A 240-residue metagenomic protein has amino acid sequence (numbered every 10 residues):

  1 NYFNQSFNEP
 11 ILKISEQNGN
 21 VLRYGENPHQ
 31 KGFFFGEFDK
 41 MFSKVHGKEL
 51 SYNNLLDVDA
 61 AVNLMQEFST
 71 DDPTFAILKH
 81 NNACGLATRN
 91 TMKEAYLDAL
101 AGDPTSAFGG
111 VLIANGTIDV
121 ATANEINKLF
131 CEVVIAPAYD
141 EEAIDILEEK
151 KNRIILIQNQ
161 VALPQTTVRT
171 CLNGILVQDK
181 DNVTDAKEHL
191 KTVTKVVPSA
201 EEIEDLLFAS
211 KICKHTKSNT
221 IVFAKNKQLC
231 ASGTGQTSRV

Functional and structural regions predicted by a protein language model:
N1-K180, E202-T220: Active-site loops and adjacent core secondary-structure elements that bind or stabilize anionic groups
L86-T88, L229-T234: Amphipathic coiled-coil signal-relay and dimerization helices
L190-S232: Internal active-site segments that recognize and position negatively charged phosphoryl groups and nucleotide moieties
Q236-V240: Active-site beta-loop-alpha junctions of metal-dependent nucleic acid enzymes, especially the RNase H-like/DDE
